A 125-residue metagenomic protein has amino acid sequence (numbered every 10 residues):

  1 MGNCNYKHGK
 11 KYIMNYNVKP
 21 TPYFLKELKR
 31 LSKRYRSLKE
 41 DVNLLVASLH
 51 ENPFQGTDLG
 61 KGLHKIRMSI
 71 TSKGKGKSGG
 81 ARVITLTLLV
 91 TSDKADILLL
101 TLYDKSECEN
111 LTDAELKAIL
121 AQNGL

Functional and structural regions predicted by a protein language model:
M1-V42: Arg/Lys-rich, positively charged N-terminal/basic patches that mediate binding to nucleic acids
M1-Y12, A81, L86-L125: Enriched for short, Lys/Arg-rich terminal
T21-Y23, T71, K105: Generic structural motif
E27-L31, N52, Y103-S106: Alpha-helix C-capping/helix-to-loop hinge sites
S37-Q55: Compact soluble domain cores
F54-L100: Basic/aromatic recognition patch in beta-strand/loop cores that engages polyanionic ligands
